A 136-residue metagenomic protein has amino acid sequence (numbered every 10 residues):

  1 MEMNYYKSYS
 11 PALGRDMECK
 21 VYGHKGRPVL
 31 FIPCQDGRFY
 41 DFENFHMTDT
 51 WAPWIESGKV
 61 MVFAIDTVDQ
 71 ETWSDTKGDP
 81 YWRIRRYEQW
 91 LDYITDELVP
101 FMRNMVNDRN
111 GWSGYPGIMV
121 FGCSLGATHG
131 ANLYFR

Functional and structural regions predicted by a protein language model:
M1-R136: Non-catalytic cap/lid and distal C-terminal segments of serine-dependent acyl enzymes
